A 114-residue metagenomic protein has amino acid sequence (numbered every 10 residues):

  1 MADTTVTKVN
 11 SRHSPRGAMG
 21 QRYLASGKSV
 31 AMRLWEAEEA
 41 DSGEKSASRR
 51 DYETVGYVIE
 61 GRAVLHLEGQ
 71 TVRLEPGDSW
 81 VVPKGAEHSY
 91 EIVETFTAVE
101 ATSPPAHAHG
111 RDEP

Functional and structural regions predicted by a protein language model:
S11-A47: A short glycine-rich, His/Asp/Glu-containing loop-to-beta-strand
S26, H66-Q70, V93: Short strand-coil-strand connectors
K28, D41, D78, A86 (+1 more regions): Surface-exposed loop/turn positions
R49-L65: Short, conserved beta-strand element in jelly-roll/cupin
G69-K84: Short acidic-glycine-tyrosine-enriched beta hairpin
K84-H109: Ligand-binding loop in jelly-roll beta-barrel domains
